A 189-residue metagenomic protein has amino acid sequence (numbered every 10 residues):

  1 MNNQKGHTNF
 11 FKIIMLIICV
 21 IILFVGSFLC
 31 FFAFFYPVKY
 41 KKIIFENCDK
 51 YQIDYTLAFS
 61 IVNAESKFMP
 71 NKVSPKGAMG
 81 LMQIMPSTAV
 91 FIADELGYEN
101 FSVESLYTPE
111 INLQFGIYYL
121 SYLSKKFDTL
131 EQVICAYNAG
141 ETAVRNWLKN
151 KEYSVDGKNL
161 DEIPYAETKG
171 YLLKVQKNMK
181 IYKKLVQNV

Functional and structural regions predicted by a protein language model:
M1-F10: N-terminal Lys/Arg-rich, disordered targeting/topogenic segments
M1-N2, M15-L16, G170: Iron-associated oxidoreductase/ferritin-like identity signal
N3, L23, S74-G77: Generic detector of intrinsically disordered, low-complexity, polar/charged segments
F11-K12, E46: Compositionally biased, low-structure terminal segments
I14-F31: Hydrophobic membrane-insertion alpha-helices, especially the h-region of bacterial N-terminal signal peptides
L29-V189: Catalytic glycan-binding domains that act on GlcNAc-containing polysaccharides
